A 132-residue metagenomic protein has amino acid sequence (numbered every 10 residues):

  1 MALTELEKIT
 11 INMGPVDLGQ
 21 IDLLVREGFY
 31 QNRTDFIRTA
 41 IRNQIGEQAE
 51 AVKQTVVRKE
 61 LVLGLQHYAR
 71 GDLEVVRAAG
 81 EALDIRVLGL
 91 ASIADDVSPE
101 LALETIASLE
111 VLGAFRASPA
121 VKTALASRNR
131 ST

Functional and structural regions predicted by a protein language model:
M1-V16, V25, T34: Short Lys/Arg-rich basic patches
A2, G19-Q20, Q31-T55: Short, basic amphipathic alpha-helical segments that act as recognition/interaction helices in nucleic-acid-binding
G28: C-terminal His-loop and adjacent cap/lid subdomain of alpha/beta-hydrolase
G46-A79: Short, positively charged interaction helices/loops
V56, G71-D84, D95-A107, T123-N129: Short, T/G/N/S-enriched strand-turn elements that build extracellular solenoid repeat scaffolds
E60, L65, D84, L90 (+2 more regions): Detector for repetitive beta-architecture
